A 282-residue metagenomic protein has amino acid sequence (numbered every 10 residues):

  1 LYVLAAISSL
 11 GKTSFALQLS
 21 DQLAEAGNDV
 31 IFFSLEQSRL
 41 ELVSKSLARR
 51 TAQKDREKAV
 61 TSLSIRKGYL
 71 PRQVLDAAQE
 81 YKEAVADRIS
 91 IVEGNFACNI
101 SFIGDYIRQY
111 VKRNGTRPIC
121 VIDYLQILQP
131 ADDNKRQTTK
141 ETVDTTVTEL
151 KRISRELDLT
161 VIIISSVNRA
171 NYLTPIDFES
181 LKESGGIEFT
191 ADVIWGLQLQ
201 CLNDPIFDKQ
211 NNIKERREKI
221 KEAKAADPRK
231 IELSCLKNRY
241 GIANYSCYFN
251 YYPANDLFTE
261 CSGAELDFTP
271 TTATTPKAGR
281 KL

Functional and structural regions predicted by a protein language model:
Y2-A5, I31: Short hydrophobic/aromatic beta-strand immediately N-terminal to the Walker A/P-loop
S8: The conserved Walker
G11: Conserved glycine(s) of the Walker
F15, L19, L42: Hydrophobic positions on the alpha1 helix immediately C-terminal to the Walker A/P-loop
E25, E141-I164, E183-G196: Substrate-engagement module of ASCE P-loop NTPases
E25-G115, P130, S246-Y248: Cytosolic-facing regulatory segments adjacent to core modules
F32, V121, L159-S166: Structural recognition of the conserved hydrophobic beta-strand(s) that form the central parallel beta-sheet of P-loop
R56-A59, Q79-A84, I100-C120, N134 (+2 more regions): C-terminal regions of RecA-like/P-loop NTPase motor modules
